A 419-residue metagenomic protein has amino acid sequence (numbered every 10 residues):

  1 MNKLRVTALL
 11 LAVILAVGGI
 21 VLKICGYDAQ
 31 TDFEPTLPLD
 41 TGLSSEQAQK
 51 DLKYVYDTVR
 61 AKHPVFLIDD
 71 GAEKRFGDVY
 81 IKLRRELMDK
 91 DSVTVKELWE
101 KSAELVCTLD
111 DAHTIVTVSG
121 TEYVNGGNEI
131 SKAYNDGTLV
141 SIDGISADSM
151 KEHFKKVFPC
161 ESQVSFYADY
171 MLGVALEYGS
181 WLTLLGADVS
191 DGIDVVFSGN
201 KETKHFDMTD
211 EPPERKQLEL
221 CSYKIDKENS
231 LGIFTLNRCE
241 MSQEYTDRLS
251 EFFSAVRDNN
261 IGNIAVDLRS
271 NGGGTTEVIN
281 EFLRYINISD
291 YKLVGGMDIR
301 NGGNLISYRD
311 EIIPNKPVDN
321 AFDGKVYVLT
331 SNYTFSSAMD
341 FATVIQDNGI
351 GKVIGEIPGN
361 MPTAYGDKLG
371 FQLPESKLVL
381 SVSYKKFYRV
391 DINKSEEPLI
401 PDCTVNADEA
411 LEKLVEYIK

Functional and structural regions predicted by a protein language model:
N2-I264, S270-G272, L369-L373, I418: Flexible, low-complexity junctional segments that flank or bridge functional domains
N229-L231, N259-I264, S289-K292, F322-K325 (+1 more regions): Loop/turn elements at helix/coil->beta-strand transitions in domains of secreted/extracellular proteins
F234, V266, I279, L283: Conserved hydrophobic/aromatic pocket- or pore-lining residues that grip, position, or stack substrates in active sites
T235-C239, D267-N271, M297-I299, L329-Y333 (+2 more regions): Active-site-proximal beta-strand/loop segments in catalytic clefts of secreted hydrolases
G273-K325, Y333, A364-Q372, Y384-Y388 (+1 more regions): Gly/Ser/Thr-rich loop/hinge elements
K325-D347, K352-G359: Extended C-terminal subregions enriched in glycine
V353-C403: BRCT (BRCA1 C-terminal) domain core and associated BRCT-interaction motifs
K394-K419: Low-complexity, Gly/Ser/Thr/Pro-rich intrinsically disordered linker/tail segments
